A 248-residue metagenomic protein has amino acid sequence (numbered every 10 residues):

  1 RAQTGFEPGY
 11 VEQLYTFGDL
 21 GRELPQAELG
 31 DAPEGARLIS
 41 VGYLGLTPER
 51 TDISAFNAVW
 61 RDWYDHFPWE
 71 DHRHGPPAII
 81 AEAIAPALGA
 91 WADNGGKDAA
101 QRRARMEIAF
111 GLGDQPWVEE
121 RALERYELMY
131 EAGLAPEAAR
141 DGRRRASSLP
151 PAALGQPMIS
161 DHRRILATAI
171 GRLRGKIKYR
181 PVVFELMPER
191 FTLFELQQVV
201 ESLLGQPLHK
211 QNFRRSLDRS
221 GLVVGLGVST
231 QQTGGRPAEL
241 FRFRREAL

Functional and structural regions predicted by a protein language model:
R1-A135, K176-V183, S220-V224: Active-site segment of metal-dependent pyrophosphate-handling enzymes, primarily the Nudix hydrolase catalytic core
L128-S148: An N-terminal domain-start capping segment
D141-L248: Core RNA-modification/binding signature centered on pseudouridine synthases
